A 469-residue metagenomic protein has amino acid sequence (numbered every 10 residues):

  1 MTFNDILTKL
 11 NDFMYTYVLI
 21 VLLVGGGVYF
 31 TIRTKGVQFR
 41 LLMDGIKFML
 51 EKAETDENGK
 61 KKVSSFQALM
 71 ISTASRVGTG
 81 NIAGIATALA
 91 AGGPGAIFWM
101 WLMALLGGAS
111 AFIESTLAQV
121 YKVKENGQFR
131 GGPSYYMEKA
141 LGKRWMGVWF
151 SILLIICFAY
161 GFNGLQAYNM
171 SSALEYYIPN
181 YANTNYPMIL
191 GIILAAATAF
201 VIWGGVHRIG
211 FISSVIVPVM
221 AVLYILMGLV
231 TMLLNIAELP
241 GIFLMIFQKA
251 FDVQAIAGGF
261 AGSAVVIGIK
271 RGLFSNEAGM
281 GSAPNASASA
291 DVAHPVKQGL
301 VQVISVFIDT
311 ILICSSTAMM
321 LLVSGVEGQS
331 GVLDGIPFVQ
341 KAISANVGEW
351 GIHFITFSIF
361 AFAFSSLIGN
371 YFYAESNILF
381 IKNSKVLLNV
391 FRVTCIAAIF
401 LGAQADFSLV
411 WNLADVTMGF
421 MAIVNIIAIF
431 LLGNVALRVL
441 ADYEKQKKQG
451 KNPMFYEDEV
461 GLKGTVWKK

Functional and structural regions predicted by a protein language model:
M1-T79, A90-A96, G107, F400 (+1 more regions): N-terminal alpha-helical transmembrane segments of multi-pass membrane transport and channel/translocase proteins
T2-F3, R33-Q38, G80-I85, G161-S171 (+5 more regions): Transmembrane helix-loop junctions in multi-pass membrane proteins
T8-D44, A90-Q128, I308-S316, I352 (+1 more regions): Extracellular loop-to-transmembrane helix junctions
L22-Y29, R33-I46, N169-L174, Y186-F247 (+1 more regions): Membrane-interface loop-to-helix entry segments
G26, F30-T31, M103-G127, P133-S134 (+3 more regions): Helix-loop-helix module between adjacent transmembrane segments
G36-V63, T87-I97, A109-L141, E327-N346 (+2 more regions): Flexible loop linkers connecting adjacent transmembrane helices in multi-pass alpha-helical membrane transporters
E57-L89, L117-V120, E125-S134, E138 (+2 more regions): Alpha-helical membrane segments and immediately flanking helix-loop junctions that form or couple to the substrate/ion
F112-K122, N126, M227-M245, V253 (+3 more regions): Extracellular/periplasmic helix-exit of transmembrane alpha-helices
